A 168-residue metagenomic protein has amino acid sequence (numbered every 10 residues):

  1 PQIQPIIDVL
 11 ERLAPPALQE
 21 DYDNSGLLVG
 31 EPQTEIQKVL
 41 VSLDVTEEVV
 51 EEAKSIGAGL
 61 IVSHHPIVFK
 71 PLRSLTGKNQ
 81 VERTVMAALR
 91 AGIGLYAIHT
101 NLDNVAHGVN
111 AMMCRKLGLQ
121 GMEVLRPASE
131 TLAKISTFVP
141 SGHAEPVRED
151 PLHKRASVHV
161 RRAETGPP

Functional and structural regions predicted by a protein language model:
P1-P168: Hydrophobic structural segments
